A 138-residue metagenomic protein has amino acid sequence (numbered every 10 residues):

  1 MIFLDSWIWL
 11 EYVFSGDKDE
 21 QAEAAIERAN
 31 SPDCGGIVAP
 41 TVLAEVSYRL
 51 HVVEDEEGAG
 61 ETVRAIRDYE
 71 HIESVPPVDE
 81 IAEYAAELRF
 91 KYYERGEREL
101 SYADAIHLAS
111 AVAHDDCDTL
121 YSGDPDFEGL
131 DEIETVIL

Functional and structural regions predicted by a protein language model:
M1, L108, V112-L138: Acidic, PIN/NYN-like endoribonuclease modules and their adjacent C-terminal/linker elements
M1-V38, H51-R64: Short, well-structured N-terminal submotif of metal-dependent ribonuclease cores
I2-D5, V38-A39, L100-S101, D124 (+1 more regions): Histidine- and aromatic-rich ligand-binding microenvironments
W9-L10, L43, F127-E128: A generic structural signal for short hydrophobic patches within well-formed alpha-helices
E11-V13, R49, Y84, L130: Residues that scaffold the ATP/ADP-binding catalytic core of kinase and kinase-like folds
P32-G36, E70-E73, D115-D118: Short active-site oxyanion
A44, R49, V53, T62-Y93: Mobile, glycine- and charge-enriched loop segments and immediately flanking short secondary-structure elements within
S74-T119: Active-site neighborhoods of divalent-metal-dependent phosphate/nucleic-acid chemistry enzymes
